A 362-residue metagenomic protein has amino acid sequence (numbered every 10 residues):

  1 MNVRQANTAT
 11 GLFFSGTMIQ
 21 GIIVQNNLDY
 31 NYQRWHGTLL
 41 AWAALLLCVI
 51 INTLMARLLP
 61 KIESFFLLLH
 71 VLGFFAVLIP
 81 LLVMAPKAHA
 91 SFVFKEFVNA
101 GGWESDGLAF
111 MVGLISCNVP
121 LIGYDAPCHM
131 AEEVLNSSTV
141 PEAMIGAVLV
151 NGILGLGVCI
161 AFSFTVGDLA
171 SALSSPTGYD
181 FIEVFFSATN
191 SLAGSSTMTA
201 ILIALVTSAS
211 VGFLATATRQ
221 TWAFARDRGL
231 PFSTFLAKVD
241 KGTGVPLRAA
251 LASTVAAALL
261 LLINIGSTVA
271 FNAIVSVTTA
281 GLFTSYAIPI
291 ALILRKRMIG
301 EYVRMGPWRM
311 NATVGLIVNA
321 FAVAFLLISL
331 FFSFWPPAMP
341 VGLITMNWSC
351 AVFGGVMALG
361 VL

Functional and structural regions predicted by a protein language model:
M1-L45, V49, V206, S210-Q220 (+1 more regions): Hydrophobic transmembrane alpha-helices that form the core helical bundles of multi-pass secondary transporters
M18, V49-T53, L78, C159-A161 (+4 more regions): Alpha-helical transmembrane segments of multipass membrane proteins
V24-Q25, L149-V211, L230-A273, T278: TM-loop-TM module centered on a large, flexible mid-protein loop between adjacent transmembrane helices in multi-pass
V24-W35, A56-F66, T197-I201, V206 (+3 more regions): Transmembrane helix-loop boundary segments of multi-pass membrane transporters
N27-H36, L68-T189, G194-S195: Helix-loop-helix junctions that connect adjacent transmembrane segments in multi-pass membrane transporters
H36, T234-L247, Y286-A351: C-terminal membrane-solvent junction of multi-pass transporters and transport-like membrane proteins
H36-F94, I122, M144-V148, V275-Y286 (+3 more regions): Membrane-interface loop-to-helix entry segments
